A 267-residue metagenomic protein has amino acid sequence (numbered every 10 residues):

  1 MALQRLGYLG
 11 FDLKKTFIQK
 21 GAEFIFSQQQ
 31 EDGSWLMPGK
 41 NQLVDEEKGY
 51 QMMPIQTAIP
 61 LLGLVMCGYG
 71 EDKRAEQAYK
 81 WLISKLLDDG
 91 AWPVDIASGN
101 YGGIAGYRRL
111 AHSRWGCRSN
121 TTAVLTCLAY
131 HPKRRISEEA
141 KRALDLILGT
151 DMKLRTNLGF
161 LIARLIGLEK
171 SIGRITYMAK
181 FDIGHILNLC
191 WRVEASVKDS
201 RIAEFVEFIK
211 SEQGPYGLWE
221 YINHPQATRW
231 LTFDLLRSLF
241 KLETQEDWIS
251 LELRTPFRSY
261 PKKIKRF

Functional and structural regions predicted by a protein language model:
M1-K20, L36-Q77, L87-R142, L146-E204 (+2 more regions): An alpha-helical repeat/solenoid feature that recognizes helix-turn-helix modules
Y8-G10, I25-Q28: Acidic catalytic motifs of isoprenoid enzymes
G21-F26, L82, A143, I147 (+1 more regions): Buried hydrophobic core positions in alpha-solenoid tandem helical repeats
Q29-W35: Short acidic, low-complexity segments enriched in Ser/Thr/Gly/Pro
D32, D89, Y216: Acidic carboxylate motifs that coordinate Ca2+ or other divalent cations, activating on Asp/Glu
I209-Q226: Conserved blade-ending motifs and adjacent loop-strand segments that build the rim/top face of beta-propeller domains
